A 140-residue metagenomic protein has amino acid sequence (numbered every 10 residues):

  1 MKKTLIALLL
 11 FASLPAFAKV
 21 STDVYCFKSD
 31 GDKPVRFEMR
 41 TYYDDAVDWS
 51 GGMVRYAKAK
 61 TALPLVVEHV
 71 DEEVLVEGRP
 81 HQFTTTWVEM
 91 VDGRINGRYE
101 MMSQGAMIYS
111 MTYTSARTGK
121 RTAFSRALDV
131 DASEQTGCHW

Functional and structural regions predicted by a protein language model:
M1-T4: Positively charged n-region of N-terminal signal peptides that target proteins for export
I6-L8: Sec-dependent N-terminal signal peptides
S13-P15: N-terminal signal peptide c-region/cleavage motif recognized by signal peptidases
V20-I95, M111-W140: Central antiparallel beta-sheet cores of small beta-barrel/beta-sandwich binding domains
I95-Q104: Low-complexity, intrinsically disordered segments enriched in Ser/Thr together with acidic residues
M107: Exposed beta-strand face motif in extracellular beta-rich ectodomains
